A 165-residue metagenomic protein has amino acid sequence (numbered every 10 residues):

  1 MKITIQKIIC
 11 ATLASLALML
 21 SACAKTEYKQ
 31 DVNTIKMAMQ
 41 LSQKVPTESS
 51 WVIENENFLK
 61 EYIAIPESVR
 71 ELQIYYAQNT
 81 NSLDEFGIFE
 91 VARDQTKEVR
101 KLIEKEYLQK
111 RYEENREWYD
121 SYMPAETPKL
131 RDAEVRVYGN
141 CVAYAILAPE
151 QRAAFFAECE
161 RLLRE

Functional and structural regions predicted by a protein language model:
K2-T12: Bacterial N-terminal signal peptides that target proteins for export
M19-A22: C-terminal motif of bacterial Sec signal peptides marking the signal peptidase cleavage site
A24-E27: Bacterial signal peptide processing site
S50-D84, E98-V99, T127-R131: Short, compositionally biased low-complexity segments enriched in polar/charged residues
S82-R93: A short acidic-to-branched-hydrophobic micro-motif
D94-K101, R152-A154: Short, conserved charged micro-motifs
R100-Y138: Short Gly/Thr-rich strand-loop-strand
P124-E165: A short, solvent-exposed beta-edge/loop patch
